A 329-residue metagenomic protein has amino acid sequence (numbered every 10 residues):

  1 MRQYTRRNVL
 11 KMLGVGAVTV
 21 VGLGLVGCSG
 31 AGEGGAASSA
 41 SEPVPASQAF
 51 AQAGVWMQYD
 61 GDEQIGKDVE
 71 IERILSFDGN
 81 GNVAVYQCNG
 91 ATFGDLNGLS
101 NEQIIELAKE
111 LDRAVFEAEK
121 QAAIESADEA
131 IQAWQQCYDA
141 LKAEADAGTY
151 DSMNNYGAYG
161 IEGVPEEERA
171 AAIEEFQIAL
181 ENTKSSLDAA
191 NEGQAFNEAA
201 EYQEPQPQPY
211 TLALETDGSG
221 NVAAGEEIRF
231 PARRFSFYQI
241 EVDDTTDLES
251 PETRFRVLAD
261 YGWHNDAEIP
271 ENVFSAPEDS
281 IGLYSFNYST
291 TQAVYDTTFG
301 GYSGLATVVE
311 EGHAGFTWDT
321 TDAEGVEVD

Functional and structural regions predicted by a protein language model:
M1-G16: N-terminal secretory signal peptides and thylakoid transit peptides that target proteins across membranes
G24-G27: C-terminal motif of bacterial Sec signal peptides marking the signal peptidase cleavage site
S29-A37: Bacterial lipoprotein signal-peptidase II cleavage site
A40-E70: Tryptophan-anchored aromatic micro-motifs
Q64-V164, R169-I240, D244: N-terminal glycine/threonine-rich, aromatic-flanked beta-hairpin/loop signature
K184, A195, A200-Y202, P207 (+3 more regions): A eukaryote-biased sequence property
I228-T291: Mature extracytoplasmic/lumenal regions of exported proteins
I269-D329: Edge beta-strand at a domain terminus
